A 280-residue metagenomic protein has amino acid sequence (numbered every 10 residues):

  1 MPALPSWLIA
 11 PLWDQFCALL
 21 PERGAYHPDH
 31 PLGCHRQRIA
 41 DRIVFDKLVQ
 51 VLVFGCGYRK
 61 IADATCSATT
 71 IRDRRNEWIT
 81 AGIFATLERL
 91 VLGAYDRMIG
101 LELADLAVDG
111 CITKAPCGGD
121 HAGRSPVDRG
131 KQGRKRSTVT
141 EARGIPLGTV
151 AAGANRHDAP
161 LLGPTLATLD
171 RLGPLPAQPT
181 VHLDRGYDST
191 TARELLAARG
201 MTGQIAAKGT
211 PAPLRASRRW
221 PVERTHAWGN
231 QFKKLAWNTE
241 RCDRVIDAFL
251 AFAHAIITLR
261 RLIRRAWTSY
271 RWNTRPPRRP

Functional and structural regions predicted by a protein language model:
M1-P280: Short alpha-helical elements
